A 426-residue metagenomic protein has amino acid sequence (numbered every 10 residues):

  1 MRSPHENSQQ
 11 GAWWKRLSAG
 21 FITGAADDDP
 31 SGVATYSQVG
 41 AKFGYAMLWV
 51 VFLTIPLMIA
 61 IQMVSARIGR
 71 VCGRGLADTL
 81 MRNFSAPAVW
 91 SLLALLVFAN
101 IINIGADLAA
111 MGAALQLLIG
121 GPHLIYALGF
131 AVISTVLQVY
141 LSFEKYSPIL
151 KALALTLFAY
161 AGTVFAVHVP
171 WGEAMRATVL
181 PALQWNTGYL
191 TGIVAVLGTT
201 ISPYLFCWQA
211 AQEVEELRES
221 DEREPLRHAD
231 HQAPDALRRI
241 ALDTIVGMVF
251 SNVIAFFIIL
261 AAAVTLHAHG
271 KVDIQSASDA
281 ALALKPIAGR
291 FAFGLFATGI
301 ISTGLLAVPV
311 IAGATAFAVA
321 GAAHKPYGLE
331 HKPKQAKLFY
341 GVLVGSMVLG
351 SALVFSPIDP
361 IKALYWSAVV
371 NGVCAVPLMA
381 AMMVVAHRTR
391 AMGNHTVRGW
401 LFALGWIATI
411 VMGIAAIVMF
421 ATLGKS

Functional and structural regions predicted by a protein language model:
M1-S31, P87, E216, S220-R223 (+2 more regions): Membrane-interface "cap" regions at the ends of multi-pass membrane proteins
R2, T35-Q38, M63-A88, A113 (+5 more regions): Flexible loop linkers connecting adjacent transmembrane helices in multi-pass alpha-helical membrane transporters
T23, V50-N83, L92-I102: Juxtamembrane transmembrane-helix boundary signature
L57-V71, A211-E219, H231, V249-D279: Extracellular/periplasmic helix-exit of transmembrane alpha-helices
R67, V71, V89-G120, Y126-A131 (+3 more regions): Hydrophobic transmembrane alpha-helices that form the core helical bundles of multi-pass secondary transporters
A86-V89, L124-L128, F291, L295 (+2 more regions): Loop-to-transmembrane helix boundary motifs in multi-pass membrane proteins
L93-A94, L118-Y140, T156-F165, K337-G350 (+1 more regions): Transmembrane alpha-helical segments of multi-pass small-molecule transport proteins
L155-A182, N186, I193, T199-E215 (+2 more regions): Hydrophobic alpha-helical segments and their helix-loop junctions in multi-pass secondary transporters
